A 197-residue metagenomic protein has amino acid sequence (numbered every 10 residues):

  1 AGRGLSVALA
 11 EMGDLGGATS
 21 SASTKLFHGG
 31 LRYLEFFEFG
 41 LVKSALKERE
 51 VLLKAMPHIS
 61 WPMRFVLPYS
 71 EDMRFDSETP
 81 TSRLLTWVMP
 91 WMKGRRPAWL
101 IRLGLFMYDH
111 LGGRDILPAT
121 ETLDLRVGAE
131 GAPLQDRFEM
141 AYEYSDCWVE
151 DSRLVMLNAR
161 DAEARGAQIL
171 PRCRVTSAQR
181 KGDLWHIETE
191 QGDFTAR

Functional and structural regions predicted by a protein language model:
G2-A22: Glycine-rich FAD pyrophosphate-binding loop
A10, V175, A196-R197: Short hydrophobic core segments
G16-K43: Glycine-rich active-site loop/strand segments that organize a redox cofactor
V42-S44, L52-P68, W99, L117: A short alpha-helix-loop-beta-strand transition element characteristic of N-terminal alpha/beta dinucleotide-binding
M73-L170, A178-D183: Flavin (FAD/FMN) cofactor-binding and adjacent substrate-gating region of FAD-dependent oxidoreductase domains
Q179-R197: Conserved beta-strand-loop-beta-strand element in the redox core of flavoprotein oxidoreductases
